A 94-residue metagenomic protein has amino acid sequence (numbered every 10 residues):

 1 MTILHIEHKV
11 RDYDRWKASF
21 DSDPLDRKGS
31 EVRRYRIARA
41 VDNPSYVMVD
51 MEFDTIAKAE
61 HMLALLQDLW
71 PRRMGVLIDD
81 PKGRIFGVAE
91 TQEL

Functional and structural regions predicted by a protein language model:
M1-I3, R11-A18, L25, M48-E52 (+1 more regions): Generic detector of short, locally flexible boundary/turn motifs and exposed helical patches
T2-V10, R36-L65: Short, well-ordered beta-strand segments in beta-rich or mixed alpha/beta enzyme and ligand-binding folds
R11-Y35, Q67-P71: Short amphipathic alpha-helical segments
D21-P24, K28, N43, D54 (+3 more regions): Amphipathic alpha-helical interaction segments
S30-M48, P71-L94: Glycine-rich beta-strand-turn "strand-cap" elements at beta-sheet edges
